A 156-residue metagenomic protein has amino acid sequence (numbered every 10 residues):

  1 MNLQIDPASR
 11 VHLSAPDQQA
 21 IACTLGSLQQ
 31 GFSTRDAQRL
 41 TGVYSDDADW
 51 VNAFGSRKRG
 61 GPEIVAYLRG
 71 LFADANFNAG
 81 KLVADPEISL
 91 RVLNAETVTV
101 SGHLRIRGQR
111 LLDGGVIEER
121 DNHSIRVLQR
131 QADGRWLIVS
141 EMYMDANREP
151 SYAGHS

Functional and structural regions predicted by a protein language model:
M1-R39, D49-S156: A beta-strand edge to alpha-helix "cap/lid" segment located at domain peripheries
D46: Helix-loop segments that flank and shape redox-cofactor active sites
